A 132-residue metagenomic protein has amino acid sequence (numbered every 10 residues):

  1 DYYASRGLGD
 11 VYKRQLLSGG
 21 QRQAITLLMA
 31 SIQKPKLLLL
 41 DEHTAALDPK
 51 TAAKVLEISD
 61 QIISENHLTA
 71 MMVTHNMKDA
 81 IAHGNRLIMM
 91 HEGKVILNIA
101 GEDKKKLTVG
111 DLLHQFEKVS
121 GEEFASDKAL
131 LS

Functional and structural regions predicted by a protein language model:
D1-Y12: Single conserved hydrophobic/aromatic residue that forms the stacking wall/gate of nucleotide- or nucleobase-binding
K13-L17: Conserved ABC ATPase signature
A30-S31: ABC ATPase C-loop
L38-D41: Catalytic Walker B motif of ABC-type/P-loop ATPase nucleotide-binding domains
P49-T51: Helix N-cap at the start of a conserved alpha-helix in ABC-type nucleotide-binding domains
A53-E65: Helical segment within the ABC ATPase nucleotide-binding domain
T74-H75: H-loop/switch region of ABC-family ATPase nucleotide-binding domains
K94-S120: Conserved beta-strand-loop-alpha-helix hinge in the C-terminal portion of ABC ATPase nucleotide-binding domains
